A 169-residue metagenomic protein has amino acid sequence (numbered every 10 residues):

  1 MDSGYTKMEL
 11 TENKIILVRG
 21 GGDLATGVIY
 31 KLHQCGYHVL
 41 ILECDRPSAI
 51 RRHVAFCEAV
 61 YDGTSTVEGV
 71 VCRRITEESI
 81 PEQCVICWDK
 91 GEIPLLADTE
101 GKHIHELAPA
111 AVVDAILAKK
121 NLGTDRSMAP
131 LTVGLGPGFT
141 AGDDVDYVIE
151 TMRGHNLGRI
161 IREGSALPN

Functional and structural regions predicted by a protein language model:
T6-N169: Well-ordered secondary-structure scaffolds
